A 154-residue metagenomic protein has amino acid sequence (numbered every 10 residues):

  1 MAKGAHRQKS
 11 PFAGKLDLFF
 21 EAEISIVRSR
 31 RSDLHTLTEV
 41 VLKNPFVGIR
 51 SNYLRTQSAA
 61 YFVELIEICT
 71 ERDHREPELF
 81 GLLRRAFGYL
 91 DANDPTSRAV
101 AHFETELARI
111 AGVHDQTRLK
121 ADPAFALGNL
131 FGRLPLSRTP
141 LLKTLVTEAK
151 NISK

Functional and structural regions predicted by a protein language model:
M1-K154: Non-catalytic alpha-helical scaffolds and adjoining flexible linkers that form interface surfaces for assembly
